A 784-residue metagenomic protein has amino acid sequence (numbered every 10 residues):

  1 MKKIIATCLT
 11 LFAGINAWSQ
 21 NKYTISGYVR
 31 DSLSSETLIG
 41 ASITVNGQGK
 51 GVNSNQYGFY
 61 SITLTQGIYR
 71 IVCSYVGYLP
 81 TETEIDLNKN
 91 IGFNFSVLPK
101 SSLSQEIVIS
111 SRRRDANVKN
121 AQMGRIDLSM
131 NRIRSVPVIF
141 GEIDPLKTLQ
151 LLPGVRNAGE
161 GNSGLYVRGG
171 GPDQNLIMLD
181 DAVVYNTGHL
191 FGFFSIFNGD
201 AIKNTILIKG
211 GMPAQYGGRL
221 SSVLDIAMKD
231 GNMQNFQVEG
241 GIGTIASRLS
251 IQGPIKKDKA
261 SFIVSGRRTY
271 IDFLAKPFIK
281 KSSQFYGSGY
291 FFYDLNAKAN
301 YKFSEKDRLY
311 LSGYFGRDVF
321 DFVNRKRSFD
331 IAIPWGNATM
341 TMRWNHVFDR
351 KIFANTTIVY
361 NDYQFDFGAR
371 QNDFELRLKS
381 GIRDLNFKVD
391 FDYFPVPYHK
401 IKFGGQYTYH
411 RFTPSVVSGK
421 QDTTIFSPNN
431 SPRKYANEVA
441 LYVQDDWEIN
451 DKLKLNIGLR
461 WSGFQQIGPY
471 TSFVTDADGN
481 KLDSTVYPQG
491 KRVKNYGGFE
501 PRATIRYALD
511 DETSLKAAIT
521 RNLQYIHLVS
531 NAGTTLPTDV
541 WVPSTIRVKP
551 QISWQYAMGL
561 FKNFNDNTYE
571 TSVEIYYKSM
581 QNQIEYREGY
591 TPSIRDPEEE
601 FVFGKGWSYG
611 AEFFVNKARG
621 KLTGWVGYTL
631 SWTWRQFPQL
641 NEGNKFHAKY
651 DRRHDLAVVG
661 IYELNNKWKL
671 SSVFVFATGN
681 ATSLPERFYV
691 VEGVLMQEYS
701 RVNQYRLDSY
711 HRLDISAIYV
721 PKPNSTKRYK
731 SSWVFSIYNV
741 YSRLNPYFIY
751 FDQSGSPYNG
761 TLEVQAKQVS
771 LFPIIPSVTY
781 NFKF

Functional and structural regions predicted by a protein language model:
S19-E106, R112: Periplasm-facing N-terminal accessory domains of Gram-negative outer-membrane beta-barrel systems
L79, V108-M212, V223, K229-D230: Periplasmic N-terminal accessory/gating domains of Gram-negative outer-membrane beta-barrel systems
K306-D384, V416, D422, P428-N429 (+1 more regions): Flexible loop and strand-edge segments within Gram-negative outer membrane beta-barrel domains
Q364-F365, R411-D422, S427, Q465-L482 (+5 more regions): Surface-exposed extracellular loop regions of Gram-negative outer-membrane beta-barrel proteins, predominantly
D384-D390, N430, E438, P543-K549 (+5 more regions): Outer membrane beta-barrel strand-and-loop segments of large Gram-negative receptors, especially TonB-dependent
G404-D511, Y525, L640: Signature of Gram-negative outer-membrane beta-barrel scaffolds
Y576-S579, P597-E686: Gram-negative outer-membrane beta-barrel transporters
K667, F676-G693, Y710-R712, I718-F784: C-terminal beta-signal and adjacent terminal beta-strands/loops of Gram-negative outer-membrane beta-barrel proteins
